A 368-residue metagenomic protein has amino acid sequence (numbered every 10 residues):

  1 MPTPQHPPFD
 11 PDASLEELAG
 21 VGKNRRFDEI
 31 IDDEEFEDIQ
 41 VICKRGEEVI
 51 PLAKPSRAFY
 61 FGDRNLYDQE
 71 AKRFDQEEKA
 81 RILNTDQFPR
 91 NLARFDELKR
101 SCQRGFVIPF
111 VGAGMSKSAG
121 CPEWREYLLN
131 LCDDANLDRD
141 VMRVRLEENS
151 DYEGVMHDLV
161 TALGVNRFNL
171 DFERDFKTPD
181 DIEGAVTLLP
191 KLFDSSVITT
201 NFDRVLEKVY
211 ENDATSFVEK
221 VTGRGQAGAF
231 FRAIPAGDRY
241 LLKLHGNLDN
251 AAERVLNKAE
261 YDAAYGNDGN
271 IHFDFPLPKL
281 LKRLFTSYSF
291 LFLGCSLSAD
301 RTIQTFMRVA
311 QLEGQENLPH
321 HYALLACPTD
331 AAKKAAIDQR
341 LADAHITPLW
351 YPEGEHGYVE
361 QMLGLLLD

Functional and structural regions predicted by a protein language model:
M1-G105, K117, L159, L163-V165 (+3 more regions): SIR2/sirtuin-family catalytic core signature
R57-Q69, A135-V160, I234-E253: Short, compositionally biased "basic patch" segments
L83, R90-L92, E97-Q103, V107 (+2 more regions): Metabolite-binding pocket within alpha/beta catalytic cores that recognizes anionic/polar moieties
Q103-G154, V209-G225: Adenosine ribonucleotide-centric catalytic and binding domains
I108-V111, T199, F292-L293: Short hydrophobic beta-strand that contains or immediately precedes a catalytic carboxylate
G114-K117, D203-V205, N247-N250, S296-S298 (+1 more regions): Short, solvent-exposed loop/turn segments at secondary-structure junctions
K208-N212, A252-A259, T302-F306: A short secondary-structure junction signal
S216-F285: Active-site gating loop/helix substructures
